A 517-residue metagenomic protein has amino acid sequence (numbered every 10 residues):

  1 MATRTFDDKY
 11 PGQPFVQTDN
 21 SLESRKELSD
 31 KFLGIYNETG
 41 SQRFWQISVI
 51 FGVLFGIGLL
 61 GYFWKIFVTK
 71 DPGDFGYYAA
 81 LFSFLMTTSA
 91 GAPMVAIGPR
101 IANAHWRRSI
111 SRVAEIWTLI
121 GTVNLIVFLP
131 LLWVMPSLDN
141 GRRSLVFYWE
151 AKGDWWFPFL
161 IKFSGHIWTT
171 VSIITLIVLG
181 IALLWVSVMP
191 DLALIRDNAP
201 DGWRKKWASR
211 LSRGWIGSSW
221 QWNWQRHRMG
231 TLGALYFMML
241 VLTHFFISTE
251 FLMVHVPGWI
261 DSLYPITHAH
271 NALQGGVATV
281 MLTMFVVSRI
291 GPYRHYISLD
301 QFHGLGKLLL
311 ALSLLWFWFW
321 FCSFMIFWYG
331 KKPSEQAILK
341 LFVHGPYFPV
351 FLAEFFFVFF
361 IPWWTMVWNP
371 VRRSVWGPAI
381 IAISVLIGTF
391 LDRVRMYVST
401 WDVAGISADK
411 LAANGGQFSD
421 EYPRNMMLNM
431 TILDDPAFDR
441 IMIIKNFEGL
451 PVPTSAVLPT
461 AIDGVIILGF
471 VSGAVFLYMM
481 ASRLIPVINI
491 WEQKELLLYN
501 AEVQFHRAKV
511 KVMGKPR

Functional and structural regions predicted by a protein language model:
M1-G61, G141-K162, D191-M229, Y296 (+2 more regions): Extramembrane terminal tails and long inter-domain/linker segments of multi-pass membrane proteins
T3-T18, P72-Y78, F82-G214, G233-Y236: Transmembrane-helix bundle segments that line or gate the permeation/cavity pathway in multi-pass membrane proteins
G40-F84, S89, A104-H105, S109 (+6 more regions): Terminal, non-catalytic protein-protein interaction segments that mediate quaternary/complex assembly
W45-I66, K152-E354, E492-E495, A508: Long, contiguous internal "core" modules enriched in hydrophobic/ aromatic residues
P93-R100, I174-A193, M281-R289, F359-V375 (+1 more regions): Transmembrane alpha-helical segments in integral membrane proteins
H105-W106, R294-S298, A337-L341, W364-P378: Alpha-helical transmembrane segments
V127-N140, F319-I326, T389-T400: C-terminal TM-helix exit segments that contain a strictly Trp-centered aromatic cap at the helix terminus
G377-I387: Central hydrophobic cores of alpha-helical transmembrane segments in multi-pass integral membrane proteins
